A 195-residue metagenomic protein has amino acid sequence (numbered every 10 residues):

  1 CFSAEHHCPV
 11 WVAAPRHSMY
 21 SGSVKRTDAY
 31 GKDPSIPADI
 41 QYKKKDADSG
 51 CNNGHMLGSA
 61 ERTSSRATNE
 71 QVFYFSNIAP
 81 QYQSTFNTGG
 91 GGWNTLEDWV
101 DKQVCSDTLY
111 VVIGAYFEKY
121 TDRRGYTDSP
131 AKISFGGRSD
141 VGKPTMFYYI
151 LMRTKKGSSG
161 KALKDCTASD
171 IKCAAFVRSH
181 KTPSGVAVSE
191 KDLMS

Functional and structural regions predicted by a protein language model:
C1-M56: Short, His- and charge-rich active-site/binding loops that engage polyanionic ligands
I36-S195: Domain-level detector of nuclease and nuclease-like folds in predominantly extracellular/periplasmic contexts
